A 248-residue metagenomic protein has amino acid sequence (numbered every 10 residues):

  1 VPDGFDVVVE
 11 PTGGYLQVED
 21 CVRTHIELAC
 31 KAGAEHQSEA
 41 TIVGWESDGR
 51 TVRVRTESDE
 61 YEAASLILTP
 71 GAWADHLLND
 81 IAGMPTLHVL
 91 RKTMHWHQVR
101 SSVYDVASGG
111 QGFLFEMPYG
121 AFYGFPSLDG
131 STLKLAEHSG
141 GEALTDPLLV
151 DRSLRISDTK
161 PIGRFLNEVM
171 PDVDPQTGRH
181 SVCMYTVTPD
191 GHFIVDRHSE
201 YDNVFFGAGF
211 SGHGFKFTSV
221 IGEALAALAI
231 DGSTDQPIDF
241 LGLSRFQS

Functional and structural regions predicted by a protein language model:
V1-S38, V43-R50, V187: Flavin (FAD/FMN) cofactor-binding and adjacent substrate-gating region of FAD-dependent oxidoreductase domains
V7-L28, G71-W73, D158-F165, G214 (+1 more regions): Mid-domain beta-loop-alpha active-site segment that forms a flexible, acidic cofactor/metal-binding surface
T12, R55-E57, P118: Short strand-coil-strand connectors
L28, A32, H76, D80 (+2 more regions): Active-site catalytic microenvironments for nucleophilic, acid-base chemistry
S47, A63-S65, T69-D75: Glycine-/small-residue-rich beta->alpha transition segments that form the dinucleotide
R55-S65: Core beta-strand elements of the Rossmann-like FAD/NAD(P) dinucleotide-binding domain in flavoenzyme oxidoreductases
E60, A72-N203: Active-site substrate-recognition segment that forms the wall of the catalytic cavity or substrate channel
S199-S248: C-terminal lid/capping helical subdomain adjacent to the catalytic/cofactor pocket in oxidative enzymes
